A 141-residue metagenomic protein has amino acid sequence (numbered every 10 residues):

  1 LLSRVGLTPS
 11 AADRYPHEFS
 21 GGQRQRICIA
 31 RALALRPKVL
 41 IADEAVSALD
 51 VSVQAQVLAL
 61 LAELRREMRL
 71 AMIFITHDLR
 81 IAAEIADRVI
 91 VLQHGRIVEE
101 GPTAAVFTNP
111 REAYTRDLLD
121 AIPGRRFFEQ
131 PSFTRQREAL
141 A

Functional and structural regions predicted by a protein language model:
L2-S10, L119-D120: Conserved ABC ATPase "signature" region
Y15-F19, Q23: Conserved ABC ATPase signature
I29, I41, V57: Hydrophobic anchor residue at the start of the ABC signature
A34-K38: A short, proline-enriched helix->beta-strand linker immediately N-terminal to the Walker B motif in ABC-type P-loop
A82-E84: A short, surface-exposed alpha-helical micro-motif characterized by mixed small hydrophobic and charged/polar residues
E100-G101, N109: ABC ATPase "signature
